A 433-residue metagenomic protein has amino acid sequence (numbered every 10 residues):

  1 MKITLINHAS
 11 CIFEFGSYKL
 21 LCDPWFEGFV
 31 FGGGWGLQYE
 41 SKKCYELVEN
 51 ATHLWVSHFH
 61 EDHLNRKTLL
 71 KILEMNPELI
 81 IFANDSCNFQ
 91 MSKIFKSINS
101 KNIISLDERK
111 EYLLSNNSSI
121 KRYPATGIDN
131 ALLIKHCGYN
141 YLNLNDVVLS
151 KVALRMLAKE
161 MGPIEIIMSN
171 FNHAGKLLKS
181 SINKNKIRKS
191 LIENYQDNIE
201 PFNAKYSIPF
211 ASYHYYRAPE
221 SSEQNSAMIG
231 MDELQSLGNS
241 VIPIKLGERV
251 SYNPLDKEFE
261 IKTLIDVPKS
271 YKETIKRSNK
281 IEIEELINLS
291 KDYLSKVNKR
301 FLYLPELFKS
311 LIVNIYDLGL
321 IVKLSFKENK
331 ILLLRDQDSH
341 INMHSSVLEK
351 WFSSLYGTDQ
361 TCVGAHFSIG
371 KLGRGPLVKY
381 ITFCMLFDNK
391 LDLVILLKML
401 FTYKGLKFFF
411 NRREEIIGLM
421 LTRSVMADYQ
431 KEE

Functional and structural regions predicted by a protein language model:
S17-F59, R66-K71, L149-P163, I341: Pre-active-site segment of Zn-dependent metallo-hydrolases
L21-D23, A51-L64, F82-D85, L142-V147 (+4 more regions): Active-site neighborhood of phospho(di)ester-bond hydrolases with catalytic His/Asp-centered motifs
G28-F29, F59-L64, C87-M91, K110-L113 (+5 more regions): Active-site environment of divalent metal-dependent phosphoester hydrolases
K42-D107: Active-site HxH/HxHxD metal-binding segment of metal-dependent hydrolases
A83-Y139, S236: Metallo-beta-lactamase
K121, I128-N130, K135-K189, T274-K276 (+1 more regions): Mobile, glycine- and charge-enriched loop segments and immediately flanking short secondary-structure elements within
V152-G238: Cap/insert and terminal regions of metallo-dependent hydrolase folds
V250-E433: Feature captures hydrophobic
